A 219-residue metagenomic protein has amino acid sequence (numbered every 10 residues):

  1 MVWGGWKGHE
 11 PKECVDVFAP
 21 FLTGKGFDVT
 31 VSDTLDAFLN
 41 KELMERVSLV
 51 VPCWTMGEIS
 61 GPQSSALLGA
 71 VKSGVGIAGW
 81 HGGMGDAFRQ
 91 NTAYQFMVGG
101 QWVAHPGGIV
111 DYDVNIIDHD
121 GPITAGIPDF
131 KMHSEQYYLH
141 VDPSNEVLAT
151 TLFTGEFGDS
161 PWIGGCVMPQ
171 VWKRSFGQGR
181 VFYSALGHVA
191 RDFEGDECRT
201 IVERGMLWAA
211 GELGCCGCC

Functional and structural regions predicted by a protein language model:
M1-T30, G155-G158, M168-K173, R180-G195 (+1 more regions): Short, surface-exposed patches at the edges or C-terminal ends of soluble domains, predominantly
M1-V2, W6-D86: Helical hinge/lid and interdomain linker segments adjacent to catalytic or ligand-binding clefts that mediate domain
E13, V17, P62, A66 (+3 more regions): Extracytoplasmic/secreted proteins, especially bacterial periplasmic and envelope-associated proteins
L22-T23, D28-T30, R46, V103-G177 (+1 more regions): Catalytic beta-strand/loop cores that center a nucleophilic Ser/Cys/Thr and support acyl-enzyme chemistry
G57-G126: A glycine-rich, often tryptophan-bearing local segment used as a flexible ligand/cofactor-contacting loop or short
G76-A78, L148, F182: Structural detector of well-ordered beta-strand residues that form the stable sheet scaffold of enzyme domains
Y94-Q101, F130-M132, Y138-E146, G187 (+1 more regions): Oxidoreductase and adenylate-handling cofactor-binding alpha/beta cores
